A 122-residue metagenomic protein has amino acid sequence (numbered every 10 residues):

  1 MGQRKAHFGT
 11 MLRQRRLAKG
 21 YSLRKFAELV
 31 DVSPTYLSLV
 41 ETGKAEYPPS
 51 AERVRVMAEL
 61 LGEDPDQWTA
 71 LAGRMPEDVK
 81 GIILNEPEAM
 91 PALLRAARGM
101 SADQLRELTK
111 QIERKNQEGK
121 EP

Functional and structural regions predicted by a protein language model:
M1-A18, L105-R106: A short, Lys/Arg-rich alpha-helix, primarily the initiator
L12, L23, P34, A51-V54: Helix-turn-helix DNA-binding elements, focusing on the entry/boundary residues of the two helices that contact DNA
R16, A27, A58: The alpha-helix within a helix-turn-helix
G20-V40, W68-A70: Short alpha-helical DNA-recognition segment
E41, P49, A72: DNA major-groove recognition helix of helix-turn-helix
A51-Q67: DNA major-groove recognition helix of helix-turn-helix/homeodomain DNA-binding modules
G62-D78: Short C-terminal boundary/hinge segments that cap the last helix of small helical domains
G73-P122: Interfacial/linker helices and their anchor residues that mediate assembly or domain coupling
